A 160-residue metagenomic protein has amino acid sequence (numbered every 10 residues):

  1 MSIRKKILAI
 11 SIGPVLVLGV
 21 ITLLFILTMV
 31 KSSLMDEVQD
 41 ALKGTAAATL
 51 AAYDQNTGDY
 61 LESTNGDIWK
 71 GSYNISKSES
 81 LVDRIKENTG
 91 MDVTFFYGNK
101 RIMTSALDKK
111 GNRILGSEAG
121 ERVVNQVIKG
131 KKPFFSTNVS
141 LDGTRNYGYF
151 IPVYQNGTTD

Functional and structural regions predicted by a protein language model:
M1-M29: Extreme N-terminal signal-anchor transmembrane helix of membrane signaling/transducer proteins, especially in bacteria
M35, Q39: Short conserved active-site loop signatures built around small residues
D40, G44-N56, S80-M103, K132-P133: Short N-terminal helix-loop-first-beta-strand/juxtamembrane motif that initiates sensory/input modules
G58-Y73, F96: Alpha-helical transmembrane helix bundles of large polytopic membrane transport and channel proteins
S76-G90, S105-T144: Extracytoplasmic/periplasmic sensor domains and loops in membrane signaling proteins
V93, S136, F150-I151: Generic short beta-strand
F96, V124, Y154-T159: Core beta-strand residues in small-molecule sensory/regulatory alpha/beta domains
S140, G148-T158: A short, hydrophobic, proline-anchored segment that marks a local hinge/packing element in signaling and regulatory
